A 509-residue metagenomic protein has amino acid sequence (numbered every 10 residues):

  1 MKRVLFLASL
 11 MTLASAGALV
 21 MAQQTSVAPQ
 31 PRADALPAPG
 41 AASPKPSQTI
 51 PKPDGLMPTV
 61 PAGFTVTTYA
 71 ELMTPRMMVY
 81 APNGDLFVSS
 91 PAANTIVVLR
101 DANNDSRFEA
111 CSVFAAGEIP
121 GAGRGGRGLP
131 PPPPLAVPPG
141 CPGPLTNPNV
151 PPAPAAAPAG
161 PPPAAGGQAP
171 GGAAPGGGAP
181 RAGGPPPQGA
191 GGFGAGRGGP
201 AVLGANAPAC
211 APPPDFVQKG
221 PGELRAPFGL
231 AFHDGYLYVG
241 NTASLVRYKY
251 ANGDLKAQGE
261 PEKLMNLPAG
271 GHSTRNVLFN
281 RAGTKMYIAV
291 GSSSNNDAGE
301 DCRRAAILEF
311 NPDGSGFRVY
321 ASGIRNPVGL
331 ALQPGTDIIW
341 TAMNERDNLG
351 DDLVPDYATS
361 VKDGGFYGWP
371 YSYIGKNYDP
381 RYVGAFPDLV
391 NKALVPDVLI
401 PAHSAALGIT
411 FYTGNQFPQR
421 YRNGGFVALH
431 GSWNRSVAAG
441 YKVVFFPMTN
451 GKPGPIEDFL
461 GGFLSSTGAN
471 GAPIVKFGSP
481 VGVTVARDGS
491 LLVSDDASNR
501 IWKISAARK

Functional and structural regions predicted by a protein language model:
T25-V60, G125-L145, G160, G194-P212 (+8 more regions): Beta-propeller domain segments
A62, E71-L72, G117-I119, G123 (+6 more regions): Conserved loop/turn at the beginning of each blade in beta-propeller domains
M78, L230, V277, P327-L330 (+2 more regions): Hydrophobic core register within WD40 beta-propeller blades
N83-G84, D234-G235, A282-T284, T336-D337 (+2 more regions): Short coil/turn segments that connect the beta-strands within blades of beta-propeller domains
F87-S89, V239, Y287-A289, W340-M343 (+2 more regions): Residue position within the beta-strands of beta-propeller blades
T95-V98, Y236, S244-V246, A306-L308 (+3 more regions): A short loop-to-beta-strand structural motif that recurs across blades of beta-propeller domains
N104-A110, G253-L255: Acidic, glycine-anchored loop motifs typical of Ca2+
P152, G204, A209-H233, T242-A282 (+3 more regions): Asp-box/WD-like beta-propeller blade repeats and closely related beta-sheet repeat scaffolds
